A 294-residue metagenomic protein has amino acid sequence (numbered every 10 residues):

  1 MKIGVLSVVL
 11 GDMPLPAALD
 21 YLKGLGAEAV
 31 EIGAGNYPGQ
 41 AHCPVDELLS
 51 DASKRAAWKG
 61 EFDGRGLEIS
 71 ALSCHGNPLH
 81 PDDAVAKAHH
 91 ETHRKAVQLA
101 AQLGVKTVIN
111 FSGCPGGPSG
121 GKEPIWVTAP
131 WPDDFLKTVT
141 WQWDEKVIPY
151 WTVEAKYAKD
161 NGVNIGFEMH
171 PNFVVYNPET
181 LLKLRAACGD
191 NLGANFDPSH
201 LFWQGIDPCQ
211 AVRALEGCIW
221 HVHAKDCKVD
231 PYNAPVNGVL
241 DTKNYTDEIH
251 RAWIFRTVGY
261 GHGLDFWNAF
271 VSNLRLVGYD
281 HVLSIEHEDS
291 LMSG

Functional and structural regions predicted by a protein language model:
K2, A29-V30, L72, D133-G261: Acidic/histidine-rich catalytic cores of soluble enzymes
I3, Y21-A27: A short, Lys/Arg-enriched amphipathic alpha-helix followed by its capping loop at the start of a domain
L6-L10, G33-Y37, C74-N77, G113-P115 (+5 more regions): Active-site beta-loop-alpha junctions enriched in small/polar residues
P14, V45-A57, K87-A88, L264-F266: Aromatic- and glycine-enriched glycan-recognition loops and surfaces that form the carbohydrate-binding subsites
P16-A17, Y21, A57-E68, P78-G193 (+1 more regions): Active-site acidic/histidine proton-transfer and metal-coordination neighborhood in alpha/beta enzyme cores
A27, L67, A100, V105 (+2 more regions): A structural motif
I32-W58, S112-S119: Glycine-rich, proline-tolerant flexible connector loops at the mouths of alpha/beta enzymes
V45-L49, P118-W131, A234-N244: Aromatic- and acidic-residue-enriched segments that line the glycan-binding/catalytic groove of carbohydrate-active
